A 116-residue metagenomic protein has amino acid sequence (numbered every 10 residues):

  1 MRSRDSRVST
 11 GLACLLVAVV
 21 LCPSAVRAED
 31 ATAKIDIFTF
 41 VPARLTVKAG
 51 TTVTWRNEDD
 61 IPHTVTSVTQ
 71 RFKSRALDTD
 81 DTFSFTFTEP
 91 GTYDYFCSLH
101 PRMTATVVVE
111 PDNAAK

Functional and structural regions predicted by a protein language model:
R2-S9, L15-L16, P23-K116: Extracytoplasmic copper-binding redox domains, predominantly the cupredoxin/blue-copper superfamily
